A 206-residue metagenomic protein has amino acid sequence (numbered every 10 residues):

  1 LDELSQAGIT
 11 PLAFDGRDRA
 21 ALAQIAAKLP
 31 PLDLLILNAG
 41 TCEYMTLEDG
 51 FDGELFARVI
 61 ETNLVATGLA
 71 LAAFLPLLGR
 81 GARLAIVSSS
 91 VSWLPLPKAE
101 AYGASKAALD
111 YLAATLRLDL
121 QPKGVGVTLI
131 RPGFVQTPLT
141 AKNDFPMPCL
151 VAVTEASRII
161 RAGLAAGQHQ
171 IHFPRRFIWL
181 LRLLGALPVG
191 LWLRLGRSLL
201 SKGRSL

Functional and structural regions predicted by a protein language model:
L4-A20: Rossmann-fold cofactor-recognition segment
A39-M45: Conserved NAD(P)H cofactor-binding loop of Rossmann-fold oxidoreductase domains
T46-E48, D52-R58: Substrate-binding pocket helix/loop in short-chain dehydrogenase/reductase
L71, S105: Active-site helix of classical SDR
S89: Residue(s) in the substrate-gating loop at a strand-loop-helix junction that position the organic substrate next
L96-E100: Active-site loop immediately N-terminal to the catalytic Tyr-X3-Lys motif of short-chain dehydrogenase/reductase
L129, F145-L180: C-terminal helical subdomain
